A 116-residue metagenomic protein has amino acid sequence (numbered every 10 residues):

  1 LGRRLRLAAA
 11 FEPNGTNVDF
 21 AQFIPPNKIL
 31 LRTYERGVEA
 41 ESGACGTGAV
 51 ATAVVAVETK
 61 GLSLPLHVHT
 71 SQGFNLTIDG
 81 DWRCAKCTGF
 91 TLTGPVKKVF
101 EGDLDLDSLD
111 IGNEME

Functional and structural regions predicted by a protein language model:
L1-A44, A53-E116: Active-site proximal loop and beta-alpha junction motif in alpha/beta enzyme cores
T47-G48: An anionic, turn-rich surface loop/hairpin at beta-sheet edges that serves as a generic interaction/coordination patch
